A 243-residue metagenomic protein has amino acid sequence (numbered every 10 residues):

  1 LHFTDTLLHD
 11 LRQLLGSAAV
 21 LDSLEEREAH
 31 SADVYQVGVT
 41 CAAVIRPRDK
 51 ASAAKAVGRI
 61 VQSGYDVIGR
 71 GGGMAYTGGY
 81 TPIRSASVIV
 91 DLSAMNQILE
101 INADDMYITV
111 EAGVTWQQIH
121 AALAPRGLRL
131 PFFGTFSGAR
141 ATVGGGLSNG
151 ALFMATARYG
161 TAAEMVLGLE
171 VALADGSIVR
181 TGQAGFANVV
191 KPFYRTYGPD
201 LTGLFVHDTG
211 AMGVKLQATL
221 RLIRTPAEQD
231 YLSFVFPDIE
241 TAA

Functional and structural regions predicted by a protein language model:
L1-G58, M74-M106, T135: N-terminal flexible segment immediately upstream of the FAD-binding catalytic core in FAD-dependent oxidoreductases
V44, Y107-T109, Y231-S233: Short aromatic/hydrophobic contact patches that present stacked aromatics for nucleic-acid/ligand binding
V57, V67-G69: Short N-terminal amphipathic alpha-helices
G71-M74, T115: Ser/Thr-glycine-rich phosphate-binding loops at phosphate-binding pockets of nucleotides, nucleotide cofactors
Q97-I101, A112, Q117-A243: FAD-binding subdomain of flavoenzyme oxidoreductases
